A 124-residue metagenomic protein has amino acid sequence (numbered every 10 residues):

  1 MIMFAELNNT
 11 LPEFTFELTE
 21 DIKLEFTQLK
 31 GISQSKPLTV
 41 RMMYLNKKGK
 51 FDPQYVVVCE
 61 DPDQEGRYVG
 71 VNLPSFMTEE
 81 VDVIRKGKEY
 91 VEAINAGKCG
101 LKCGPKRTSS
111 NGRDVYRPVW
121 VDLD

Functional and structural regions predicted by a protein language model:
M1-Y68, N111, D122-D124: OB-fold ssDNA-binding interfaces and closely related basic DNA-contact patches used across DNA replication/repair
S33, P37, V81-K102: Short nucleic-acid-contacting surface segments enriched for D/E, G, S/T with interspersed K/R
Q64-V91: Disulfide-stabilized netrin-like
K102-D124: OB-fold/S1-family single-stranded nucleic acid-binding modules
